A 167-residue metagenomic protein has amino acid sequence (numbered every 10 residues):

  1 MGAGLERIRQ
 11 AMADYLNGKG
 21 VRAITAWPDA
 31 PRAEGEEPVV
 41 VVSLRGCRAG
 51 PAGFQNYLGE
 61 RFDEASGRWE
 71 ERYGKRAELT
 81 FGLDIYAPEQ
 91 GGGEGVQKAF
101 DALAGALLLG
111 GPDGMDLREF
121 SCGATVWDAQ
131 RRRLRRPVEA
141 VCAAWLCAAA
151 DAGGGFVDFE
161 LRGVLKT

Functional and structural regions predicted by a protein language model:
M1-E64, L165-T167: Small/polar-rich, solvent-exposed N-terminal microdomains that initiate assembly or binding
A33, P51-G53, E78-D113: Acidic, Ser/Thr- and Gly-enriched intrinsically disordered low-complexity segments
E37, G59-F62, R76-T80, R131-P137 (+2 more regions): A general secondary-structure signal for short beta-strands and their flanking turns/coil in non-transmembrane regions
L44-G53, R68, E119-A129: Short amphipathic beta-strand and strand-loop transition segments with alternating hydrophobic
A52-Q55, A149-F159: Short, charged, solvent-exposed linker or helix-capping segments at domain edges/interfaces that act as flexible hinges
E64-W69, G155-T167: Short, cationic low-complexity segments
E71-Q90, R133-L146: Oligomerization/assembly interface segments of phage tail-like spikes and tubes
E94-G153: Acidic-leaning, charged glycine-interspersed low-complexity segments
